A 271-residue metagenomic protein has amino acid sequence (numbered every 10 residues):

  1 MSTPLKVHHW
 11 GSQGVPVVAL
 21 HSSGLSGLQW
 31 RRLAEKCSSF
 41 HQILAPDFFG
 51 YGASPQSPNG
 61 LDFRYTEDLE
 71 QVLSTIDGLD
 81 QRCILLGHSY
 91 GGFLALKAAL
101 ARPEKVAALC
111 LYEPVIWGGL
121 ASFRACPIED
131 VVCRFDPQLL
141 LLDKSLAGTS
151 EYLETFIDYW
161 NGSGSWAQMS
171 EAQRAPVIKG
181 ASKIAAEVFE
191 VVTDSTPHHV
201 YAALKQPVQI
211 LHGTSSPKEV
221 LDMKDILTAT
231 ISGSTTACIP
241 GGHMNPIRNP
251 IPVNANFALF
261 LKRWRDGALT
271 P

Functional and structural regions predicted by a protein language model:
T3-Q56: Conserved HGGG/HGGXW glycine-rich cap/lid loop of the alpha/beta-hydrolase fold
L20-S22, S89, G213: Glycine-rich His-Gly loop
Q29-R31, S54-G60, L120-F123, L221-D222: Conserved catalytic-core motifs of eukaryotic protein kinase domains, centered on the activation segment
E35, L44-L86, Y90, A255: Active-site loop/oxyanion-hole signature of alpha/beta-hydrolase fold enzymes
L96, L100, K105-D143: Flexible "cap/lid" loop of the alpha/beta hydrolase fold
K144-A185: Conserved alpha/beta-hydrolase catalytic His-Asp/Glu region
Q173-A229: Conserved serine/cysteine hydrolase catalytic core
I239-N254: Catalytic histidine-centered segment of alpha/beta-hydrolase-like enzymes
